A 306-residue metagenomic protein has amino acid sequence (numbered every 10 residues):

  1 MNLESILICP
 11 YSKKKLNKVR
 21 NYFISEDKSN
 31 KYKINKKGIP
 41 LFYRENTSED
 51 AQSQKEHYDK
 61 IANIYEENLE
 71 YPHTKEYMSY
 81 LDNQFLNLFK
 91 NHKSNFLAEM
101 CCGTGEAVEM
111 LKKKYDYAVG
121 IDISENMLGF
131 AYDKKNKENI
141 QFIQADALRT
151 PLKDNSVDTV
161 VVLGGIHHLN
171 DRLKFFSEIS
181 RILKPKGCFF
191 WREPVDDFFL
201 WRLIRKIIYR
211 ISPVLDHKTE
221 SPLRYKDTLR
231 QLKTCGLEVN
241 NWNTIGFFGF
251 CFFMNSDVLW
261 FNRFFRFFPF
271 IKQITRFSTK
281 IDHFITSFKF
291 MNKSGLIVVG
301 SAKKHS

Functional and structural regions predicted by a protein language model:
M1-S53: N-terminal auxiliary segments of SAM/dcSAM-dependent transferases
L3-E4, G246-S306: A C-terminal cap/extension of S-adenosyl-L-methionine-dependent methyltransferases that defines the acceptor-substrate
K37-H92, E106, M110, M127: Conserved class I S-adenosyl-L-methionine
A98-R149: Class I SAM-dependent methyltransferase SAM/SAH-binding core
L148-T159: A short acidic, Gly/Pro-enriched loop at the edge of an enzyme's catalytic core that lines a small-molecule cofactor
L173-P185: A short glycine-rich, Lys/Arg-flanked "PGG" loop and its adjoining helix->strand segment in the class I
F190-P213: Conserved class I S-adenosyl-L-methionine
I211-D227: Acceptor-substrate binding/catalytic loop of class I
